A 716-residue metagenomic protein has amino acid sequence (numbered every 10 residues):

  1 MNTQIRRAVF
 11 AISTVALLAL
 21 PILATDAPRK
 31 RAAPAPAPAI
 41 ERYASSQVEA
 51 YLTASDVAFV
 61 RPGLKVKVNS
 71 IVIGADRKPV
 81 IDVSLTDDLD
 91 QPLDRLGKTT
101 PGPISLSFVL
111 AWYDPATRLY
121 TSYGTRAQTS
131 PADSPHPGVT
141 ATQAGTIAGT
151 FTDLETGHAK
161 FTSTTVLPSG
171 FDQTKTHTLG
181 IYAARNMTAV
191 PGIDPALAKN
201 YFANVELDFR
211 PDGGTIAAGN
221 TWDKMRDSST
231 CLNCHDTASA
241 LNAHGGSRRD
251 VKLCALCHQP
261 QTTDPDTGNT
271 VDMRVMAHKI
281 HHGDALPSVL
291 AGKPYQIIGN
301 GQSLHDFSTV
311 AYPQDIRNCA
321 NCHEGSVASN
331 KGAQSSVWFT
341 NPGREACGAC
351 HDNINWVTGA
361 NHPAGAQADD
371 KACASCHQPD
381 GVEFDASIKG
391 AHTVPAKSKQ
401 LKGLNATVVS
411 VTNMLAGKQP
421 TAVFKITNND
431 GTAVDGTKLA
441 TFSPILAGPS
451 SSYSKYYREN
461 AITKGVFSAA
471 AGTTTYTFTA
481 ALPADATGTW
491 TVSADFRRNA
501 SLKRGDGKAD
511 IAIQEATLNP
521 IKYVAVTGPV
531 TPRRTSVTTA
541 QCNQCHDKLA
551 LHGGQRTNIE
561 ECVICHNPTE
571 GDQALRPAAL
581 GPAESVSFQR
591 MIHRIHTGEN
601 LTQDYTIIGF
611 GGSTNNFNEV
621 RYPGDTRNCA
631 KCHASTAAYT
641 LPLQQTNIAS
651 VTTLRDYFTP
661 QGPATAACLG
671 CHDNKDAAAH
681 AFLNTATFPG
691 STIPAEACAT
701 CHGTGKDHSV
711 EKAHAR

Functional and structural regions predicted by a protein language model:
N2-I12: Bacterial N-terminal signal peptides that target proteins for export
A11-P21: Bacterial N-terminal signal peptides
T25-F59, Q367-Q400: A eukaryote-biased signal for short, well-structured alpha-helical docking elements
Y51-G74, T393-A416: Low-complexity, acidic Ser/Thr/Pro/Gly-rich terminal tails and inter-domain linkers that flank the onset of structured
G63, G74-S335, L415-T665, G670-D676: Extended surface/linker regions that mediate inter-domain or inter-protein docking in multi-component redox
G246-D250, V337-T340, H362-A366, Q555-N558 (+2 more regions): Short linker/helix segments within small regulatory modules
A320, E345-G348, A374, L669 (+1 more regions): Conserved positions within tandem-repeat grammars
N353-V382, V409, G417-Q419, K425-V434 (+5 more regions): Repeat-solenoid scaffold signature
